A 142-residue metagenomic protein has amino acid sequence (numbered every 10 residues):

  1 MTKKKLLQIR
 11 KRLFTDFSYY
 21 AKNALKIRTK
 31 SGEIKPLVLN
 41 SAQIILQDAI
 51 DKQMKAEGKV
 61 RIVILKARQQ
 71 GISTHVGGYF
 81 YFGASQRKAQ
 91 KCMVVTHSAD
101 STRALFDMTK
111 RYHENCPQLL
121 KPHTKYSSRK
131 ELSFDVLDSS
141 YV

Functional and structural regions predicted by a protein language model:
M1-V142: Phosphate/NTP-binding elements of NTP-utilizing enzymes
